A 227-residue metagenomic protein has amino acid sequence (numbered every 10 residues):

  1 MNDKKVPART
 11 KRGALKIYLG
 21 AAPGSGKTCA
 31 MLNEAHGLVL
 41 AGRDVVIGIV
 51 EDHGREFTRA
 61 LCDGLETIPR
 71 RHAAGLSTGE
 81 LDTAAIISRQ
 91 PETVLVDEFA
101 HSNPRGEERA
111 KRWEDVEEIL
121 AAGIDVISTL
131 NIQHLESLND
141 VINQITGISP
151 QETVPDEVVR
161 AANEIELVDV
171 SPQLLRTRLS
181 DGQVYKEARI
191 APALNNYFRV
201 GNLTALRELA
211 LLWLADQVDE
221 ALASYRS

Functional and structural regions predicted by a protein language model:
N2-D3, T10-G13, Y18, A161 (+1 more regions): Membrane-embedded alpha-helical bundles that form conduits across membranes
K11-S88: Conserved P-loop
G37, E51-E56, A100-H101, V126 (+2 more regions): Conserved nucleotide-binding/hydrolysis micro-motifs of P-loop NTPases
D44, Q90-T93, A122-S128: Loop/turn-to-beta-strand initiation segments
A74-E80, G147-S149, S224-Y225: Short gly/ser/thr-rich secondary-structure transition/capping motifs
E98-W113, S137-D140: Conserved ATPase-coupling elements of RecA-like P-loop NTPase cores
K111-N131: Substrate-engagement module of ASCE P-loop NTPases
I132-D169, Q173-S180: Conserved catalytic-core segment of NTP-binding enzymes
